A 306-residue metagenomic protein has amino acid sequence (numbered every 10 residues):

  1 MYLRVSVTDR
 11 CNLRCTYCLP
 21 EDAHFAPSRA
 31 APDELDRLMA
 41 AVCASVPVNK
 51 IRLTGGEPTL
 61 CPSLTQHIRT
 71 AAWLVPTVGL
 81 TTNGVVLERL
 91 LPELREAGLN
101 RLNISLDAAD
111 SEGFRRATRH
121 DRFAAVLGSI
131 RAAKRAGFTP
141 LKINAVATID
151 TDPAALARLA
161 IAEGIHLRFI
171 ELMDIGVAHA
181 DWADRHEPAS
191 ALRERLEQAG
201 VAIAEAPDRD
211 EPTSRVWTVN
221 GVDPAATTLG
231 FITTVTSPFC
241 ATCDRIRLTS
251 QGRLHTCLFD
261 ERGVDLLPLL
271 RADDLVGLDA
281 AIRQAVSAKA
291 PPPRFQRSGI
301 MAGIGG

Functional and structural regions predicted by a protein language model:
M1-L3, I51-L53, V78-L80, L102-I104 (+2 more regions): Hydrophobic faces of well-ordered beta-strands that scaffold small-molecule active sites in alpha/beta enzyme cores
M1-R4, R14-T16, A44-S45, S214-V219 (+3 more regions): N-terminal [4Fe-4S]-dependent radical SAM core
M1-T54, P58-T77: Conserved alpha-helical substructure of the radical SAM core
V7, P58-L60, G84-L90, N100 (+3 more regions): Conserved radical SAM core fold
S45-V46, A97, A136: Structural motif
E96-L102, I161-H166: Glycine-enriched alpha-helix->loop->beta-strand junction motifs that scaffold or abut catalytic
E112-R115, H120-T228, T234: Radical SAM enzyme [4Fe-4S]-AdoMet core and its adjacent flexible, acidic and glycine-rich loops/tails across
V235-G306: Flexible mid-to-C-terminal extensions adjoining Fe-S/redox cofactors in radical SAM and related proteins
